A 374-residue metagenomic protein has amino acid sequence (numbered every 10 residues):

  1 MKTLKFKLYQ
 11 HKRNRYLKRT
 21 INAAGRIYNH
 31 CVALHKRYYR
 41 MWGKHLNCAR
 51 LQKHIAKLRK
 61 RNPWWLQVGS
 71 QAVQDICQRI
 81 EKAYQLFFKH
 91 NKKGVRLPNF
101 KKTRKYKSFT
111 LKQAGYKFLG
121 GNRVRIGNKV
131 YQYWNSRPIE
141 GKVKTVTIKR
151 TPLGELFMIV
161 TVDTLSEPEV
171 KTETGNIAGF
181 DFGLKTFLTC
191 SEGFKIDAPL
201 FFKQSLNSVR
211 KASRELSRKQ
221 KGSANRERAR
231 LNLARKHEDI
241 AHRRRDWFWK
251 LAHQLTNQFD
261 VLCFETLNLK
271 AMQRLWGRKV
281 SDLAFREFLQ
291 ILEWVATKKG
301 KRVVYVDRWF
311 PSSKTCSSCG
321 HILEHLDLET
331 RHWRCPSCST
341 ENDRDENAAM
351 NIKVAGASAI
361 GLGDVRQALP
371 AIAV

Functional and structural regions predicted by a protein language model:
M1-V73: Gly/serine-rich nucleotide phosphate-binding loop at the start of the catalytic core of nucleotide/ADP-ribose-handling
K7, F157-I159, G179, L188-T189 (+5 more regions): Structured core elements
V32, R37-N62, K142-V143, P152-L289 (+1 more regions): Substrate-contacting helices/loops that form the catalytic groove of nucleic-acid and nucleotide-polymer processing
A49-T151, D282: Acidic carboxylate diad motif detector
L119-G120, T151-P152, S191-F194, C319 (+1 more regions): Short acidic-glycine loop/turn motifs at beta-strand connectors
L119-I126, L156-T161, W333: Generic recognition of long tandem-repeat/solenoid scaffolds
E169, K279, L283-V374: Positively charged, low-complexity nucleic-acid-binding target-recognition regions
